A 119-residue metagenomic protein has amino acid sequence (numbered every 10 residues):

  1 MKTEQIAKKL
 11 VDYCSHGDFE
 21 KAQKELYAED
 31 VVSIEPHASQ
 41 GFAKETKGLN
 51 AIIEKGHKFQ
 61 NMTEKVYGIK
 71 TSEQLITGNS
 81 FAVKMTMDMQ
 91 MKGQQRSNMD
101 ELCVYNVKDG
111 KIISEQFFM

Functional and structural regions predicted by a protein language model:
M1-D30: Short acidic-aromatic low-complexity motifs
A22-Q23, V31, I52, V83 (+1 more regions): Hydrophobic pocket/interface hotspot
K24-S72: A solvent-exposed, acidic/Ser-Thr-rich amphipathic alpha-helical stretch
Y27, M87-M89, C103, M119: Short beta-strand segments enriched in hydrophobic/aromatic residues within well-folded beta-rich domains
Y67-K70, K84, R96-C103: Short, surface-exposed coil-to-beta transition loops
T77-M87: A short hydrophobic beta-strand element
M89-S97: Short, cysteine-centered beta-strand-loop-beta hairpins and adjacent loop/turn segments enriched in charged/polar
D100-M119: Short beta-strand edge/turn micro-motifs at domain boundaries
